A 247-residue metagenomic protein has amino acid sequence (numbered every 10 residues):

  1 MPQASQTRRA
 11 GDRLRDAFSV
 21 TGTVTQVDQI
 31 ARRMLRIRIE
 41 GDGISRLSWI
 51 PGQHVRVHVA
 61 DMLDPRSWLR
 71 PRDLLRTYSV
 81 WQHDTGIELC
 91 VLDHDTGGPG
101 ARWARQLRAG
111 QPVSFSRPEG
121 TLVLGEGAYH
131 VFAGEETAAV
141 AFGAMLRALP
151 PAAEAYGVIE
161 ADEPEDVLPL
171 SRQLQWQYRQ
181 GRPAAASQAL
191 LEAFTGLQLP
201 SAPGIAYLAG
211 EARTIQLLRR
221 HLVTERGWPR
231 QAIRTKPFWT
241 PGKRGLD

Functional and structural regions predicted by a protein language model:
M1-Q3, R213, V223-T224, P229 (+1 more regions): N-terminal intrinsically disordered, low-complexity, charge/repeat-rich segments that act as generic
S5, I50-V55, A109-P112: Short coil-to-beta transition motif at edge beta-strands of beta-rich domains
S5-R13: Short boundary/loop segments of OB/S1/cold-shock single-stranded nucleic-acid-binding domains
D12-F18, Q29: N-terminal low-complexity, Ser/Thr- and acidic-residue-enriched intrinsically disordered segments
S19, L75, G127: Short coil/loop residues immediately preceding or within conserved phosphate-binding loops of NTP-utilizing enzyme
T23-W103: Ferredoxin-reductase
T96-E225: FNR/FR-type flavoprotein reductase catalytic core
D162-P164, G227-D247: Short, flexible loop segments at boundaries between secondary-structure elements
